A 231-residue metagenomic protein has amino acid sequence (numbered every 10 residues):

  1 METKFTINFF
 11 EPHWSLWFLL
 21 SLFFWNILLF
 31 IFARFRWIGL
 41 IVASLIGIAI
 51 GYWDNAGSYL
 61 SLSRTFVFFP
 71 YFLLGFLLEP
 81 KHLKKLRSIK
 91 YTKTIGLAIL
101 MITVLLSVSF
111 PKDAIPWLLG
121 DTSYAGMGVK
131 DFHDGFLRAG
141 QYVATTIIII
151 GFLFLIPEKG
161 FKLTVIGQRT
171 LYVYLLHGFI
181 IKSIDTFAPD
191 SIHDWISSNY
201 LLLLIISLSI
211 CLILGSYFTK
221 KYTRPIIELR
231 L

Functional and structural regions predicted by a protein language model:
M1-L231: Alpha-helical transmembrane segments and their immediate juxtamembrane cytosolic regions
